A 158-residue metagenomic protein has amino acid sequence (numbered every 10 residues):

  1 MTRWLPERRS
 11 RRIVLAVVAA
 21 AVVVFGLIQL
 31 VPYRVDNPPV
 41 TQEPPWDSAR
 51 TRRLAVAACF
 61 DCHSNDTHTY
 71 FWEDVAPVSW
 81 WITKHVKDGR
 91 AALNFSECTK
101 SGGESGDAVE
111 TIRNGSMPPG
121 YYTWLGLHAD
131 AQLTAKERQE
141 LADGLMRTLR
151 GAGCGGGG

Functional and structural regions predicted by a protein language model:
M1-R9: N-terminal Lys/Arg-rich, disordered targeting/topogenic segments
R8-A16: N-terminal membrane topogenic signal
L15-P32: Hydrophobic membrane-insertion alpha-helices, especially the h-region of bacterial N-terminal signal peptides
R34-A55: Electrostatic cytochrome c docking/interface patches
A55-T67, M117, L141: The canonical Cys-X-X-Cys-His
F71-P77: Short cysteine/histidine-rich zinc-coordinating motifs and their immediately flanking basic loops
W80-L127: Extracytoplasmic electron-transfer domains, predominantly the class I c-type cytochrome c fold
G126-G155: C-terminal capping alpha-helices of c-type cytochrome domains
